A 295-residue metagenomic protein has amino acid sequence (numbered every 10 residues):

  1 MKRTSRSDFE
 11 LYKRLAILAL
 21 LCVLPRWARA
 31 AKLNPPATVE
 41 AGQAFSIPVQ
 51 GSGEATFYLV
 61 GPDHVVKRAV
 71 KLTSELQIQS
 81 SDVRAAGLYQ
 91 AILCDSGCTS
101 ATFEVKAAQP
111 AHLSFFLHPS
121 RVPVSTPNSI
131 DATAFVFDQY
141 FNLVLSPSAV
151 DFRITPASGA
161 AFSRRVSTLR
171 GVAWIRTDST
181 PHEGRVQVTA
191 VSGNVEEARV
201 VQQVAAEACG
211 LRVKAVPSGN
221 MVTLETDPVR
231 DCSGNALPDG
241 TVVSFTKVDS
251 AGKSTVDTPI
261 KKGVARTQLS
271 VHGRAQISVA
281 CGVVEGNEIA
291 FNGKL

Functional and structural regions predicted by a protein language model:
K2-F9, W27-L295: The feature marks long extracellular or luminal low-complexity segments
E10-L11, V23: Short alpha-helical segments used as structural interaction elements across diverse proteins
Y12-L18: Sec-dependent signal peptide recognition, specifically the positively charged N-region followed immediately by
A19-A28: Hydrophobic h-region of N-terminal signal peptides that target proteins for export in Gram-negative bacteria
